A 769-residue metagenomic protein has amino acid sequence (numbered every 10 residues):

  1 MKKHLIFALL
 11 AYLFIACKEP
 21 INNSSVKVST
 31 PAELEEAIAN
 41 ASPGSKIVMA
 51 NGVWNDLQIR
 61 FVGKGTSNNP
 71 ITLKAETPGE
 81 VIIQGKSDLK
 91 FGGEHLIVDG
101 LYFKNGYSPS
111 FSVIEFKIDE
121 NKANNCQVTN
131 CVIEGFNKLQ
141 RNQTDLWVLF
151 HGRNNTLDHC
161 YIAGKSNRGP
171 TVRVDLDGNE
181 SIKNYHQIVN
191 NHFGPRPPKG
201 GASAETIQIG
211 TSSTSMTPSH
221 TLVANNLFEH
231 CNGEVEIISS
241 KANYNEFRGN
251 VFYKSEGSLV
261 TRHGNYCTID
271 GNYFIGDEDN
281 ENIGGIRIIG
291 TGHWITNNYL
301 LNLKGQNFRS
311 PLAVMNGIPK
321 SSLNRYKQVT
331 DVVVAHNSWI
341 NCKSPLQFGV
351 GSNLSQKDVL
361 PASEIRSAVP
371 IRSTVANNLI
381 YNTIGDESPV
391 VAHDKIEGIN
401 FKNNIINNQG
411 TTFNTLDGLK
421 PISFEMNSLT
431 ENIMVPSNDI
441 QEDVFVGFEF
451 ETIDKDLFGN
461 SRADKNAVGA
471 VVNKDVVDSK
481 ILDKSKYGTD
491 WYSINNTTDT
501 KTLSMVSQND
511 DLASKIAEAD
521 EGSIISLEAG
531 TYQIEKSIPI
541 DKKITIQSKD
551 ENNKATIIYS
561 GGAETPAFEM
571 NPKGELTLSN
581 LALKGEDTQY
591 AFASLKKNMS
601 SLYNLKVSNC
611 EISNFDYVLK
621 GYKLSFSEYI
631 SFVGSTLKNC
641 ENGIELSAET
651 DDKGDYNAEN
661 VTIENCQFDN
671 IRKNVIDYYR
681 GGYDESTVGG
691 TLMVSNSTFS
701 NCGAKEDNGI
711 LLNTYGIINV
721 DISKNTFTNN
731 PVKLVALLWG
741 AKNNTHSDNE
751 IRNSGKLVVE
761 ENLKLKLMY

Functional and structural regions predicted by a protein language model:
M1-S24: Bacterial Sec-dependent N-terminal signal peptides
K18-D56, R60, T66, F458 (+2 more regions): Acidic Gly/Asp/Thr-rich repetitive segments characteristic of extracellular carbohydrate-active and adhesion proteins
N22-S29, N51-V113, I133-N137, S507-D510 (+1 more regions): Right-handed parallel beta-helix/beta-spiral solenoid domain characteristic of secreted/periplasmic
S29, Y326-Q328, E449: Short sequence motifs at beta-strands and strand-loop junctions characteristic of Gram-negative outer-membrane
S45-M49, N404-I406, K465-A470, S523-L527 (+1 more regions): Extracellular beta-strand repeat scaffolds in secreted/surface proteins
Q58-R60, G85-K90, K104-N124, E134-S423 (+7 more regions): Glycine- and acidic/polar-rich repeat regions and solenoidal domains
R60-N69, I118, V476-Y487, I540-I546 (+1 more regions): Short, compositionally biased
S423, S428-Q508, I751-Y769: Surface beta-loop-beta hairpin patches that serve as ligand-binding interfaces in beta-rich domains
